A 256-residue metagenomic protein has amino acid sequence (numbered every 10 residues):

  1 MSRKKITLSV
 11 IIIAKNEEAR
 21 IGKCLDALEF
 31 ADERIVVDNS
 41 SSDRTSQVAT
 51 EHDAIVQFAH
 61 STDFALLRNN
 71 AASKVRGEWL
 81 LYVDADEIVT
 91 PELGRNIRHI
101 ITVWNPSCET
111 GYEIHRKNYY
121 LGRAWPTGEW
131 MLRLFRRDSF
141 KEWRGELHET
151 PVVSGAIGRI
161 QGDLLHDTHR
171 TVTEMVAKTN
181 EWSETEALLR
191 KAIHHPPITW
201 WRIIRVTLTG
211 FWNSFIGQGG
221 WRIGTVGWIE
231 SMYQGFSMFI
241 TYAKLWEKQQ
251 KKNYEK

Functional and structural regions predicted by a protein language model:
T7-S9: Cell-envelope/extracellular polymer assembly enzymes that use nucleotide-activated donors
I11-F30: Short, well-formed alpha-helical segments that are part of the catalytic scaffolds of diverse glycosyltransferases
G22, D43-H52, E92-L93: Acidic helix N-cap motif at the loop->helix transition within catalytic regions of sugar-transfer enzymes
A27, D38-V48, S61, D84: A conserved acidic beta->alpha catalytic loop
F30, E51-D53, W130, V153: Short, structured coil segments at secondary-structure junctions
N39, H60, G77, D84-E87 (+2 more regions): Short acidic donor-binding/metal-coordinating loop in glycosyltransferase active sites
S46-R76: Conserved donor nucleotide-binding strand/loop of the catalytic core
A65-A72, E78-W79, T90-K252: Catalytic-site signature of metal-activated, phosphate-bearing donor transferases, centered on the GT-A/GT-A-like
